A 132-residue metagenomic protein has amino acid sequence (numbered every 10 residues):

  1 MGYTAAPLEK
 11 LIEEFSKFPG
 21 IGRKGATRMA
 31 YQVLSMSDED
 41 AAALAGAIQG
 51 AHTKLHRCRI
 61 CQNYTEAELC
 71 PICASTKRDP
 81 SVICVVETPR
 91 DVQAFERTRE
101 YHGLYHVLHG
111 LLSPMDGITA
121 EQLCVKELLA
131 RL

Functional and structural regions predicted by a protein language model:
G2, E14, R131-L132: Post-transcriptional modification and biogenesis factors for structured RNAs of the translation apparatus
G2-E9, K17, A30-I83, T88-V92: Cys/His-rich Zn2+-binding cysteine-cluster or related metal-binding knuckle/ribbon modules and their
F15-K17, Y105: Short, flexible coil/turn micro-motifs enriched in small/turn-prone residues
A26, S75-L132: Extended interfacial segments that mediate partner engagement and assembly in macromolecular machines
